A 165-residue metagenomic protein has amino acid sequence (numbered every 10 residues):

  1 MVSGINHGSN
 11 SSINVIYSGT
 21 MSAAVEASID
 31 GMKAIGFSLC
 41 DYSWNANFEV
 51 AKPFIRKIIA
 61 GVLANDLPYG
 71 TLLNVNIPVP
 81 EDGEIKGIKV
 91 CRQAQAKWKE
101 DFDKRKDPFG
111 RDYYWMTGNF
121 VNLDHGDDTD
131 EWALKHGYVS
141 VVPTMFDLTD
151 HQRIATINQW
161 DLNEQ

Functional and structural regions predicted by a protein language model:
N6-S9, F146: Short glycine-rich anion-binding loops that position phosphate/pyrophosphate groups of nucleotides and phosphorylated
S9-S18: Glycine/threonine-rich flexible loop motifs
S22-K33: Alpha-helix C-terminal capping segments
I35-F37, L73-V75, V139: Hydrophobic/aromatic beta-strand patches that form the interior of the parallel beta-sheet core in alpha/beta enzyme
I35-V62: Short, glycine-/small-residue-rich phosphate/pyrophosphate-handling segment
K57-N74: A glycine-rich helix N-cap at a beta->alpha junction
P68, P78-Q165: C-terminal accessory domains and tails appended to enzymatic cores
